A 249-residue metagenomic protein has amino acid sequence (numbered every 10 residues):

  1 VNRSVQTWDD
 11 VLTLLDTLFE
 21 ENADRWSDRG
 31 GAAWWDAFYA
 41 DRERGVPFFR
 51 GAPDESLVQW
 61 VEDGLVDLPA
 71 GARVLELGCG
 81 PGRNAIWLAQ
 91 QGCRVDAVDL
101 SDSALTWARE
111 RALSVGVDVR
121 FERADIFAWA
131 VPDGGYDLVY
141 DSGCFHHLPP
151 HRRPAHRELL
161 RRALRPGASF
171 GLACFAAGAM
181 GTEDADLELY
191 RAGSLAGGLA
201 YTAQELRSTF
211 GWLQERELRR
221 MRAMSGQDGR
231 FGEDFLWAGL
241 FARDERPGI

Functional and structural regions predicted by a protein language model:
N2-L75, P81-V131, L148-A163, A168-I249: Class I (Rossmann-like) S-adenosyl-L-methionine-dependent methyltransferase catalytic domain, capturing the SAM-binding
V131-V139: A short acidic, Gly/Pro-enriched loop at the edge of an enzyme's catalytic core that lines a small-molecule cofactor
D141-S142, A173: Short beta-strands and strand-loop turn motifs
G143-H147: Short catalytic micro-motifs in class I SAM-dependent methyltransferases
